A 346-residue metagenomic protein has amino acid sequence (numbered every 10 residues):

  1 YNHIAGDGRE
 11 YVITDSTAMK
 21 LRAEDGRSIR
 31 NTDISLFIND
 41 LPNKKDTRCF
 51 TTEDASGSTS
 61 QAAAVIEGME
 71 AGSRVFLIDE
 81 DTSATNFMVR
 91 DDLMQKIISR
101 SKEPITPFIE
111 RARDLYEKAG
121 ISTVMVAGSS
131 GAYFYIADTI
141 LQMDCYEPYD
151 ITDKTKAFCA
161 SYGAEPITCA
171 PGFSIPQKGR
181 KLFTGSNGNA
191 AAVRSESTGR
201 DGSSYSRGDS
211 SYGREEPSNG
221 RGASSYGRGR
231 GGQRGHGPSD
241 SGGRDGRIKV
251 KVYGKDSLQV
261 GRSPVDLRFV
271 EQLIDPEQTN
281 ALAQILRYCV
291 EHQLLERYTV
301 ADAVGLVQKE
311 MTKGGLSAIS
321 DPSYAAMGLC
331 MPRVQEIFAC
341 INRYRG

Functional and structural regions predicted by a protein language model:
Y1-T17, A23: P-loop NTPase nucleotide-binding module
Y11, T51-S58, I98-I105, A119 (+3 more regions): Hydrophobic alpha-helical scaffolding
A18-R22, I29, A64, V75-L77 (+2 more regions): Structured core elements
G26-S58, V89-I105: Flexible beta-alpha connector loops of hexameric P-loop NTPases
I34-F37, V75-V89, K249-L258: A glycine-rich, aromatic-flanked flexible loop/lid motif
S56-G68: Conserved alpha-helical scaffold flanking the Walker A/P-loop in AAA+ ATPase domains
G68-A112, Y116-A119, S129-A157: Conserved P-loop NTPase nucleotide-binding/switch module
D114-G120, V126-G208, G213, G220-G222 (+1 more regions): Conserved NTP phosphate-binding and transfer environment spanning the P-loop NTPase/kinase superfamily
